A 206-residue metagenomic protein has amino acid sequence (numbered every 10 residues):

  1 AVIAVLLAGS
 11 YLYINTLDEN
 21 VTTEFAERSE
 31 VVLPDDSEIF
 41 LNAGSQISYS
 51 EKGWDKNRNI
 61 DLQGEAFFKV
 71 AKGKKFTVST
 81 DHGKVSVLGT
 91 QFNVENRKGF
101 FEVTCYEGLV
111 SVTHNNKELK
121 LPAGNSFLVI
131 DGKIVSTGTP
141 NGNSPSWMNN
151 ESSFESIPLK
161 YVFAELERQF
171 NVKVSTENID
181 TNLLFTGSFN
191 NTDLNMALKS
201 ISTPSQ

Functional and structural regions predicted by a protein language model:
A1-Q206: A residue-level detector for the "anchor" residue at the start of short, highly conserved motifs
